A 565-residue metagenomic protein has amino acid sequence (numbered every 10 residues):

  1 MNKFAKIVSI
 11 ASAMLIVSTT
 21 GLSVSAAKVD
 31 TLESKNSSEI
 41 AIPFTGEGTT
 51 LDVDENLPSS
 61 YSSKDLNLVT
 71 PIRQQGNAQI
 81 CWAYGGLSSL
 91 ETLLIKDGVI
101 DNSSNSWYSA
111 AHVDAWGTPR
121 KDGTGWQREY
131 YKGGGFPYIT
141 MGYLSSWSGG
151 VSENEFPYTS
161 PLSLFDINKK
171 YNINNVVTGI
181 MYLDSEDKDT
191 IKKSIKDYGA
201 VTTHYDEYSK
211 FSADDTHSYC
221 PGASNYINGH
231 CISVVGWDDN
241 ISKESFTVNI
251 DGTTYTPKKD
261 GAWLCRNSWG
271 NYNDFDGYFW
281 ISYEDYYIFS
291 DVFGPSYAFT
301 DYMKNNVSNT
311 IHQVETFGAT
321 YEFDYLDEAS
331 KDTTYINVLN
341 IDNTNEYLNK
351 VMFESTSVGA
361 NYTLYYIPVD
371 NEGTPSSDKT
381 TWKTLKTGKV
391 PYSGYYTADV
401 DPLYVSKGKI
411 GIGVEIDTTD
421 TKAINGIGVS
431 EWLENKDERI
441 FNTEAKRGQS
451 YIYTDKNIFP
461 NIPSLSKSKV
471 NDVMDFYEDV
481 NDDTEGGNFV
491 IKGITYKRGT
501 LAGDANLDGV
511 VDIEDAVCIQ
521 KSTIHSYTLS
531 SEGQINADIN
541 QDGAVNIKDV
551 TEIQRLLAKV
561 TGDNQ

Functional and structural regions predicted by a protein language model:
N2-S25: Sec-dependent N-terminal signal peptides of Gram-positive bacterial secreted proteins and lipoproteins
S18, L22-S25, K497-Q565: Cellulosome-associated attachment modules in secreted, modular CAZymes
V24-V53, Q565: Low-complexity, acidic Ser/Thr/Pro-rich repeat tracts that form intrinsically disordered stalk/linker regions of very
V29, E47, D54-L66, A83-E91 (+4 more regions): Predominantly the structural core of cysteine protease catalytic domains
L68-A78, W126-Y130, A505-L507, I539-Q541: A short glycine/serine-rich beta->alpha loop
N77-I100: Alpha-helical support elements that line or immediately flank enzyme active sites and cofactor-binding pockets
G359-A445: Aromatic- and Gly/Pro-enriched, solvent-exposed loop/edge beta-strand patches characteristic of beta-rich domains
L433-T500: PGST-rich, cysteine-poor low-complexity/disordered linker and tail segments that act as flexible spacers
